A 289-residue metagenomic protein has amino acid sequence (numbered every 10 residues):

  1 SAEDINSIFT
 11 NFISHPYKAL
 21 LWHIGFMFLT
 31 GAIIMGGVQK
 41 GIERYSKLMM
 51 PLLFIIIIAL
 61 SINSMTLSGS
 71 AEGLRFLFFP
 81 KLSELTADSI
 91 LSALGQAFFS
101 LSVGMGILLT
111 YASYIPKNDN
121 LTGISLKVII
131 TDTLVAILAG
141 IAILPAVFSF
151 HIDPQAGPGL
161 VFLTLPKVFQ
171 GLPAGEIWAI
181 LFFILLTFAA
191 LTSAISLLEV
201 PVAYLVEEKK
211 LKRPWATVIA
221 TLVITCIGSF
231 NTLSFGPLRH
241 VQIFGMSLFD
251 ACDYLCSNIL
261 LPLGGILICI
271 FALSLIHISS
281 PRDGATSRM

Functional and structural regions predicted by a protein language model:
S1-G25, L29, I33-M35, A71-L91 (+3 more regions): Inter-helical loop and helix-membrane interface segments of multi-pass membrane transporters/permeases
S1-I8, T187-Y204, P262, I266: Hydrophobic transmembrane alpha-helices that form the core helical bundles of multi-pass secondary transporters
W22-N63: Membrane-interface loop-to-helix entry segments
M50-L191, W215: Membrane-embedded translocation segments of transport machinery
T131-I137, E176-A179, F188-L191, L205-R239: Loop-to-transmembrane helix boundary motifs in multi-pass membrane proteins
D253-C269: Alpha-helical transmembrane segments
I276-P281: Conserved small/polar residues in nucleotide/adenosyl-binding loops
